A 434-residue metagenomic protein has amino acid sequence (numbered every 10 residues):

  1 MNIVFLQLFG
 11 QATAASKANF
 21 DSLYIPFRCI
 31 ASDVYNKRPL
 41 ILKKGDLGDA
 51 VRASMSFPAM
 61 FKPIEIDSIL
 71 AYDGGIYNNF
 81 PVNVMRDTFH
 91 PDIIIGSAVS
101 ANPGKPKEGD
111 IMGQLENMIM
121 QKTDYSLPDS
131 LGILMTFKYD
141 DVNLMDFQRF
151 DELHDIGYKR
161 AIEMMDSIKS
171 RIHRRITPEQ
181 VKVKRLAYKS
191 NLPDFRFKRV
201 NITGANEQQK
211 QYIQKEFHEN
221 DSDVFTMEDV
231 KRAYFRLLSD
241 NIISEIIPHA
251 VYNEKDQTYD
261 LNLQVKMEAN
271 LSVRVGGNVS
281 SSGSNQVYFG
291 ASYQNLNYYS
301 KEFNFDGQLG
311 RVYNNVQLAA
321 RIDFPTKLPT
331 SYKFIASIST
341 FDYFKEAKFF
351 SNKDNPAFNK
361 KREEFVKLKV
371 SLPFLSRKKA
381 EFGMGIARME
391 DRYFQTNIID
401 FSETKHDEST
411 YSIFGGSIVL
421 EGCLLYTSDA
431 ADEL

Functional and structural regions predicted by a protein language model:
M1-F235, S239-S244, A250-V251, V265-A269: Patatin-like phospholipase
G10, G45, G157, G204 (+5 more regions): Glycine-centered flexibility motif
G75, I322, E433: Conserved acidic functional residues
E228, A233, S239, E245-L424: Gram-negative/organellar outer-membrane beta-barrel architecture
Y426-L434: Single conserved hydrophobic/aromatic residue that forms the stacking wall/gate of nucleotide- or nucleobase-binding
